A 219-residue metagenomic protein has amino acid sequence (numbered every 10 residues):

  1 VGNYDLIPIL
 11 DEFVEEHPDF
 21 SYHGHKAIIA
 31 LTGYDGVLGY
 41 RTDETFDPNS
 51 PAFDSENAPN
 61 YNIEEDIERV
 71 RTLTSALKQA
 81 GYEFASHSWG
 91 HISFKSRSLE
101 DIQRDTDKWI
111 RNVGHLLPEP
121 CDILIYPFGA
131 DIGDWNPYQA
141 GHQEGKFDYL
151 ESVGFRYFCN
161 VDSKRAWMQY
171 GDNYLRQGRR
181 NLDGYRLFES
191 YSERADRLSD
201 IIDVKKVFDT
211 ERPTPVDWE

Functional and structural regions predicted by a protein language model:
V1-D134: Metal-dependent polysaccharide deacetylase catalytic core of the NodB/CE4 family, i.e., the active-site-bearing domain
Q79, K95-E219: C-terminal active-site subregion of NodB/CE4 polysaccharide deacetylases
